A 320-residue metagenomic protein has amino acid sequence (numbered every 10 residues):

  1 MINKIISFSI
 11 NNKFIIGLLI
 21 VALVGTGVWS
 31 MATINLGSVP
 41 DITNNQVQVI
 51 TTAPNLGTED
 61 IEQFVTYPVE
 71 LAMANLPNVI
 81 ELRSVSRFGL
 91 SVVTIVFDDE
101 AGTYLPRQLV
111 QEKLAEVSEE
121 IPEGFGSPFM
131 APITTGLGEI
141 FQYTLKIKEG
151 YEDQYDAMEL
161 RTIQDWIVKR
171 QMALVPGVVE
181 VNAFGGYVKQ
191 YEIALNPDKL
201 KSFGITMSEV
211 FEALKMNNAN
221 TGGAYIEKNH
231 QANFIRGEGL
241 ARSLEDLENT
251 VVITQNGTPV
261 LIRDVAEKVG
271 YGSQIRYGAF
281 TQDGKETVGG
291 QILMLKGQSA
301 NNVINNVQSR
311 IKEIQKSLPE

Functional and structural regions predicted by a protein language model:
M1-E320: Membrane-proximal extracytoplasmic
